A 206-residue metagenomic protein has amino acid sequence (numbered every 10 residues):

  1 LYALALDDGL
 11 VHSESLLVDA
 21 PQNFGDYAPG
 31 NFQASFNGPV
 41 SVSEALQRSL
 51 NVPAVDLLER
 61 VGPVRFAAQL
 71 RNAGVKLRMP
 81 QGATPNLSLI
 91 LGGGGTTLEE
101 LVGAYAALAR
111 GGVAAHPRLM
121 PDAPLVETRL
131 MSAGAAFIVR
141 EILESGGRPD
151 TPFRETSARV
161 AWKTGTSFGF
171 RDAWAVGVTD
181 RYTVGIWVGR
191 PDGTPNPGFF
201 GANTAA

Functional and structural regions predicted by a protein language model:
L1-A3: Active/ligand-binding-proximal structured segments within catalytic/core domains that scaffold catalytic residues
D7-F66, R110, A114, P124-S145: Conserved catalytic neighborhood of penicillin-recognizing serine enzymes
E14, R78-L89, A115-L119, D150-E155: Surface-exposed patches in mature extracellular/periplasmic domains of secreted proteins
L16, E44, D56-L58, A68-Q69 (+6 more regions): Structural recognition of the beta-strand scaffold that forms the well-ordered cores of secreted hydrolase catalytic
A28-Q33, G62-G103: Mid-domain, small-residue-enriched loop/turn segments at the edges of structured enzyme/sensor domains
E44, T97-A206: A penicillin-recognizing enzyme superfamily signal
N51-V52, P85-L89, G193-P197: Glycine- and acidic
